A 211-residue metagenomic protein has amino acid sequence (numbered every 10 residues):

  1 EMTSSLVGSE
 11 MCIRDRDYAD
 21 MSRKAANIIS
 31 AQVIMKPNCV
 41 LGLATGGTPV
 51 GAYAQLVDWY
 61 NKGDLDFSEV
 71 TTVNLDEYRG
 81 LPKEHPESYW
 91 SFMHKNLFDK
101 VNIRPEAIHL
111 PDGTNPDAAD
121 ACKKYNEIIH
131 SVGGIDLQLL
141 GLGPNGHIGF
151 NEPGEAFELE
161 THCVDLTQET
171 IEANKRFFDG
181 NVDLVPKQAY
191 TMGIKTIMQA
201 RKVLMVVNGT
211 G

Functional and structural regions predicted by a protein language model:
E1-G8, I13: Single conserved hydrophobic/aromatic residue that forms the stacking wall/gate of nucleotide- or nucleobase-binding
S9, L65-Q138: Ligand-binding beta-strand-loop-alpha-helix segment within the catalytic cores of soluble metabolic enzymes
M35-N61: Glycine-rich N-terminal segment of FAD-binding domains in flavoprotein oxidoreductases, spanning the beta-loop-helix
C39, G47-A52, E127-E155: A glycine-rich beta-strand to alpha-helix segment that forms a phosphate/ribose-binding loop at ligand/cofactor sites
G42-G46, N74, P111-D112, L139-L142 (+1 more regions): Short beta-strand segments
Q55-D66, Y89-S91, P153-C163: A glycine- and small-aliphatic-rich helix-loop capping segment at beta-alpha/alpha-beta transitions that lines
G149-I194: Class I SAM-dependent methyltransferase SAM-binding "motif I" and its flanking Rossmann-like core
Y190-G211: C-terminal functional extensions of proteins
